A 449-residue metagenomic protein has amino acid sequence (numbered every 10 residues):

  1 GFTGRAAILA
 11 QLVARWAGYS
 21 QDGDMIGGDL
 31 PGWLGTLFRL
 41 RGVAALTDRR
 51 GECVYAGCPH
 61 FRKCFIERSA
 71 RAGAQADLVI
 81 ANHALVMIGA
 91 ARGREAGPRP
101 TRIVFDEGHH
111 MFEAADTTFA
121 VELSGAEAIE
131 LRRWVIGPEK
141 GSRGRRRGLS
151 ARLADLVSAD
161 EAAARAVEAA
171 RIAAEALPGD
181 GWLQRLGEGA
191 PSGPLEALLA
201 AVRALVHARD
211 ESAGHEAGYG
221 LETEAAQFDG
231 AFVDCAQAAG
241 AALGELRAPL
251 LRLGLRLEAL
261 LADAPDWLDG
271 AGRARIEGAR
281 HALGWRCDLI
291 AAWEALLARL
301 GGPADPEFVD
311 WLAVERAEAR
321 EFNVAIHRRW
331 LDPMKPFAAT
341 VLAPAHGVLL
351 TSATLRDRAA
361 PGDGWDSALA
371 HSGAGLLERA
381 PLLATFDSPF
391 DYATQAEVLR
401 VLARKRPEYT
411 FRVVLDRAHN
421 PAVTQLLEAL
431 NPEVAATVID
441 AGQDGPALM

Functional and structural regions predicted by a protein language model:
G1-D77, R133-A200: A substrate-engagement module of RecA-like helicase motors
R39, V43-A74, M87-R94, L246 (+4 more regions): A contiguous, basic/glycine-rich beta-loop/short-helix subdomain that forms a polymer-engagement track
Q75-L78, T101, A345-V348, T410: Loop/turn-to-beta-strand initiation segments
G93-G97, T101, M111, P138 (+4 more regions): Secondary-structure transition/capping motifs at alpha-helix termini and the adjoining loop/turn into the next element
P98-S124: SF2 helicase catalytic motif II
A128-L268, Q395-R404: Conserved interdomain linker/interface between the two RecA-like ATPase lobes of SF2 helicase motors
F411-R417: Short internal beta-strands
